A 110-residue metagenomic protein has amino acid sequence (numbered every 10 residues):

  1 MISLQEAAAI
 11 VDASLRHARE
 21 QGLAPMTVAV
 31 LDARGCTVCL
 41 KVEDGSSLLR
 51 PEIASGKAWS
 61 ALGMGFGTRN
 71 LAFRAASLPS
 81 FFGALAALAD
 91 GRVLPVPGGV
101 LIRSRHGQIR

Functional and structural regions predicted by a protein language model:
M1-R110: Flexible, solvent-exposed loop/hinge segments and secondary-structure transition points
